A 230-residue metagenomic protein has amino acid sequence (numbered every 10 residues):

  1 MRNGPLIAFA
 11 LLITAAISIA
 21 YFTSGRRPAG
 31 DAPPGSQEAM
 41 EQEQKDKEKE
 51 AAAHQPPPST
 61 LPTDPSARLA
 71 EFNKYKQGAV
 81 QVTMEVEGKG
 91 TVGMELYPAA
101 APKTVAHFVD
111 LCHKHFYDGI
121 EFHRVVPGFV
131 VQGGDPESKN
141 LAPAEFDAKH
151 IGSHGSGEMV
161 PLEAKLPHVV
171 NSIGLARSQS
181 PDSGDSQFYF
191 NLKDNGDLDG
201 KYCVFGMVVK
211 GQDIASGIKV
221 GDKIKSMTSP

Functional and structural regions predicted by a protein language model:
M1-P230: Cyclophilin-like peptidyl-prolyl cis-trans isomerases
